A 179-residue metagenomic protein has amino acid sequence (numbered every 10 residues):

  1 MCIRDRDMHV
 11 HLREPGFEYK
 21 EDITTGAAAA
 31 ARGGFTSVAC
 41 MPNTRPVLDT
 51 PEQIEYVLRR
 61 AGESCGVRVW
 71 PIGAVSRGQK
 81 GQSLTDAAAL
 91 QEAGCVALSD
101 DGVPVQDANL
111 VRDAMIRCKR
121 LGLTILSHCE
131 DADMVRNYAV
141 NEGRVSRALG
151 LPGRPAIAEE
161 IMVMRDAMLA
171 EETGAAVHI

Functional and structural regions predicted by a protein language model:
M1-C2, V177: Active-site loops and adjacent core secondary-structure elements that bind or stabilize anionic groups
R4-A61: Metal-associated gating/positioning segment near the N- to mid-region
D7-V10, F35-C40, G66-W70, E142-L151: Gly-rich Lys/Arg/Thr-decorated short loops/hinges at beta-loop-alpha junctions or inter-strand turns that position
M8-E21, T44, W70-S83, G102 (+1 more regions): Active-site mouth loops of central-metabolism enzymes
H9, A30, G34, V69 (+3 more regions): Divalent metal-coordination and catalytic microenvironments
Y19-A27, Q79-A89, R165: Short, acidic/polar
P51-R68, I72, I116-S127: Alpha-helix-loop-beta-strand connector modules within alpha/beta enzyme cores
S83-I179: Histidine/acidic residue-rich metal-binding segments in metalloenzymes
